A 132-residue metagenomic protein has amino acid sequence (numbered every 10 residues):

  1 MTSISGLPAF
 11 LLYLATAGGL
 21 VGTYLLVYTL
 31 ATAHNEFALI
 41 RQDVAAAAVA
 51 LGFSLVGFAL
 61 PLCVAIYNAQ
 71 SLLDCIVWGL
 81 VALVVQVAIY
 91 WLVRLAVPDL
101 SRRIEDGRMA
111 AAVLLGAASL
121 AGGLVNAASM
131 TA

Functional and structural regions predicted by a protein language model:
M1-L7: Short, strongly hydrophobic alpha-helical membrane anchors
Y13-A33: N-terminal signal-anchor/start-transfer transmembrane helix
H34-A46, D99-D106: Amphipathic, cytosolic membrane-interfacial segments at TM-TM junctions
A46-I66: A generic, lipid-embedded transmembrane alpha helix
C63-W91: Short alpha-helical packing/oligomerization segments
Q86-R102: Transmembrane alpha-helical segments of integral membrane proteins
D99-S119: Interfacial loop-to-transmembrane junctions
V125-A132: Juxtamembrane boundary at the C-terminal end of a transmembrane helix
